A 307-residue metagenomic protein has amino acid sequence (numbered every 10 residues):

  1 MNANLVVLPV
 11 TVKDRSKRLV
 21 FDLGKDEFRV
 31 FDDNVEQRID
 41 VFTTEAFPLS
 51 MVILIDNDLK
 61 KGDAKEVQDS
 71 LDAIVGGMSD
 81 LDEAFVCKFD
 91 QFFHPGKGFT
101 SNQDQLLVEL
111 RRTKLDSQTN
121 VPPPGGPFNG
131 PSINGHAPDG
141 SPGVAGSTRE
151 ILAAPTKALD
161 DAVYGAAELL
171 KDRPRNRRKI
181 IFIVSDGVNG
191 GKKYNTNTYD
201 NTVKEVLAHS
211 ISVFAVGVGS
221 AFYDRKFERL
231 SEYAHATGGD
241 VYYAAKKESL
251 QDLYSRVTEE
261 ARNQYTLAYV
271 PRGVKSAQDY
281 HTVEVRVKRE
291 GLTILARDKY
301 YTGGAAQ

Functional and structural regions predicted by a protein language model:
M1-Q307: Scaffold/interface architecture of coatomer-like assemblies
